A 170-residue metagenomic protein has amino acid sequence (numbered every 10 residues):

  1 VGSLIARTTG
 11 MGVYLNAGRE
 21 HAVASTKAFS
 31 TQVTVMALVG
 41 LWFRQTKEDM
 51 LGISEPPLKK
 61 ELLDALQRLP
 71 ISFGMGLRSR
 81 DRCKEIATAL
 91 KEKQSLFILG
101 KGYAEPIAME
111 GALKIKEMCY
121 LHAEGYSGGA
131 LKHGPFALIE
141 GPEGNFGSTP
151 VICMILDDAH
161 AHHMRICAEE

Functional and structural regions predicted by a protein language model:
V1-E170: A SIS-like phosphosugar-recognition module
